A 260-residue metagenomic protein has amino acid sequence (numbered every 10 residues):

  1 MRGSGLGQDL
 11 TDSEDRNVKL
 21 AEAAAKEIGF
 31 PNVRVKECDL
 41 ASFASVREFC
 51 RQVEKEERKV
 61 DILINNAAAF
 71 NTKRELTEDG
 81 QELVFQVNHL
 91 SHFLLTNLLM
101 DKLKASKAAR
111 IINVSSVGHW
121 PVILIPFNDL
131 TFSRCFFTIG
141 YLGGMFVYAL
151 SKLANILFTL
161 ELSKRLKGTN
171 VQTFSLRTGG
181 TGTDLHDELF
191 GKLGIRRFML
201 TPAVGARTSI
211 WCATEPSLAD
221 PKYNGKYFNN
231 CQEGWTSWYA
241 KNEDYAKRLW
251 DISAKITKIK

Functional and structural regions predicted by a protein language model:
M1-L189, I256-K260: Rossmann-fold NAD(P)H-dependent dehydrogenase/reductase core
A23-K26, E48, R207, W211-T214 (+2 more regions): Charged/polar positions on well-ordered alpha helices
S42, D129, T214-E215, N242: Polar helix-capping/helix-linker motif
C50, P202-A213, E243-W250: Short, amphipathic alpha-helical "lid/cap" segments that border enzyme active or binding sites
L142-A149, G194-M199, T236-K241: Active-site rim elements
K164-Y223: SDR active-site lid
L218-K260: C-terminal tail/cap regions
